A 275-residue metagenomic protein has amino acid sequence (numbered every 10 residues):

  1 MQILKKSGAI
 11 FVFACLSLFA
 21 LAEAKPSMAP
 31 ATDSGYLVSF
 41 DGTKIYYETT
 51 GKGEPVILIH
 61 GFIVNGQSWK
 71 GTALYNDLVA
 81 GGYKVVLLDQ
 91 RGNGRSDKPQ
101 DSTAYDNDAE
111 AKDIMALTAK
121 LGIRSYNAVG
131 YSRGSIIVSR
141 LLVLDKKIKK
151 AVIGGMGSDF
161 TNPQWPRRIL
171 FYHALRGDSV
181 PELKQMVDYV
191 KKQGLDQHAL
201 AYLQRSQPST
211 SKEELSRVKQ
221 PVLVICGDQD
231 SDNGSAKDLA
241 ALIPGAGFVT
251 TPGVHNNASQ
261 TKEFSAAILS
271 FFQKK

Functional and structural regions predicted by a protein language model:
E54-G61: Short beta-strand element of the alpha/beta-hydrolase
I63-Y75: The serine-hydrolase catalytic nucleophile loop
L78-D97: Conserved alpha/beta-hydrolase
D108-S125: Conserved acidic catalytic loop of the alpha/beta-hydrolase fold
I136-V143, K147, A151-D178: Flexible "cap/lid" loop of the alpha/beta hydrolase fold
V218, V224-C226: Short beta-strand/loop motif that positions the catalytic acidic residue of the alpha/beta-hydrolase fold
D228-G253: Conserved loop-alpha-helix segment in the C-terminal half of the alpha/beta-hydrolase fold that carries the catalytic
T251-K275: Catalytic active-site module of serine/aspartate enzymes centered on a nucleophile-bearing elbow/loop
